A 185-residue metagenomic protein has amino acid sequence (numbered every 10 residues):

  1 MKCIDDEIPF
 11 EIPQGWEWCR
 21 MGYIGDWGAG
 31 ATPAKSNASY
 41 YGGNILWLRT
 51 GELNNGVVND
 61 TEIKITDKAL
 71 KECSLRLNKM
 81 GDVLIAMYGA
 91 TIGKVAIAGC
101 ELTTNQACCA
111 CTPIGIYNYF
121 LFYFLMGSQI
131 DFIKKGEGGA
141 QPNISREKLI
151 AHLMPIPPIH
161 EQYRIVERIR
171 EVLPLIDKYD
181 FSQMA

Functional and structural regions predicted by a protein language model:
K2-A31, P155, I159-A185: Non-catalytic DNA-recognition/assembly elements of restriction-modification systems
K2-E7, G22-N37, G51-M80, A98-G99 (+1 more regions): Sequence-specific dsDNA recognition surfaces
E17, D26-G30, E52-N55, G89-I92 (+5 more regions): Short, glycine-/Ser/Thr-/acidic-enriched flexible segments
N37-Y40, I144, I156-P157: Replace "in large, NTP-powered and nucleic-acid-processing enzymes" with "in large, NTP-powered factors and other
R49-T50, D60-M126, E137-G138, S145: A short beta-sheet element
L121, Q129, Q162-I165: Interdomain signal-transducing alpha-helices
